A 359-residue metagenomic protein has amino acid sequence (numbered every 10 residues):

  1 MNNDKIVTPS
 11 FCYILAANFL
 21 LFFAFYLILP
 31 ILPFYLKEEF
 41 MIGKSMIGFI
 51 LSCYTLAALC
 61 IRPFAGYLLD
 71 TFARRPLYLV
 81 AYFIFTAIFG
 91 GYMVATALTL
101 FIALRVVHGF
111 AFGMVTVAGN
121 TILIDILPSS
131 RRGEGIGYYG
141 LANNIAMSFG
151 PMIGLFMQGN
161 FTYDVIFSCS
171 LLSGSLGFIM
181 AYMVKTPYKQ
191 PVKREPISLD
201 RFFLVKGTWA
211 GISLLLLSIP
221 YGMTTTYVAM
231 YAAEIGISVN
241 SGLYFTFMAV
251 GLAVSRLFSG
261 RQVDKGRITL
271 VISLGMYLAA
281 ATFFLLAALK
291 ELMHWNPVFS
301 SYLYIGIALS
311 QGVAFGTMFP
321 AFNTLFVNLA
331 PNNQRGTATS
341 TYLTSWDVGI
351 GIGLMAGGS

Functional and structural regions predicted by a protein language model:
P9-F40, S45-G48, Y221-Y231, I235-I237: Helix-loop boundary and gating motifs at the non-cytosolic
M41, A73, V94-T99, R267 (+2 more regions): Helix-breaking motifs and short loop linkers at transmembrane-helix boundaries and internal kinks in secondary membrane
T55-P63, M147-S148, A249-A253, L257 (+1 more regions): Residue-level signature of mid-helix packing/kink "hotspots" within the transmembrane helices of 12-pass Major
C60-T96: Conserved MFS/SLC helix-loop-helix module at the cytosolic interface between two early adjacent transmembrane helices
P76-G90, L171, L270-L285: Structural signature of the two symmetry-related core transmembrane helices
T99-V107, Y302-S310: Paired small-residue
V106-A142: Cytoplasmic helix-loop-helix junction between adjacent transmembrane helices in 12-TM secondary transporters
L171-Q190: C-terminal membrane-cytosol helix-exit motif in multi-pass small-molecule transporters
